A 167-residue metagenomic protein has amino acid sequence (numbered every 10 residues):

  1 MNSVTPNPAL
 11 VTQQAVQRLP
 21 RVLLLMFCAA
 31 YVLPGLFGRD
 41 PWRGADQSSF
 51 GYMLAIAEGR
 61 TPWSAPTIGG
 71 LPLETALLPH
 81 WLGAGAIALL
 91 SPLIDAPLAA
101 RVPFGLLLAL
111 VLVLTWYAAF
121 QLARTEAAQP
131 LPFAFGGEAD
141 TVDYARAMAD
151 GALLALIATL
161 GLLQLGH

Functional and structural regions predicted by a protein language model:
N2-H167: Membrane-integral, polyisoprenol-dependent glycosyltransferases of the GT-C/oligosaccharyltransferase superfamily
